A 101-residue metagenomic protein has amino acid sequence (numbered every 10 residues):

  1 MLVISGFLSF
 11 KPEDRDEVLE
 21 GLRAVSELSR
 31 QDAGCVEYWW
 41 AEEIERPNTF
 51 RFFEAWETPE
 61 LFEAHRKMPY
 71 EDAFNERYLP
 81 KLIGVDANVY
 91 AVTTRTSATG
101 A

Functional and structural regions predicted by a protein language model:
L2, A41-N48, N75-A101: Glycine-rich beta-strand-turn "strand-cap" elements at beta-sheet edges
L2-D32, V36, W40: N-terminal first-folded block
L2-S9, W39-R66: Short, well-ordered beta-strand segments in beta-rich or mixed alpha/beta enzyme and ligand-binding folds
F10-P12, T58, A91-T94: Non-catalytic surface loops within mature trypsin-like serine protease
R15-E17, L61, T96-T99: Intrinsically disordered, low-complexity acidic/polar segments
A24-V36, A55-V89: An amphipathic, aromatic/His-enriched active-site/gating alpha helix that lines ligand/cofactor pockets
